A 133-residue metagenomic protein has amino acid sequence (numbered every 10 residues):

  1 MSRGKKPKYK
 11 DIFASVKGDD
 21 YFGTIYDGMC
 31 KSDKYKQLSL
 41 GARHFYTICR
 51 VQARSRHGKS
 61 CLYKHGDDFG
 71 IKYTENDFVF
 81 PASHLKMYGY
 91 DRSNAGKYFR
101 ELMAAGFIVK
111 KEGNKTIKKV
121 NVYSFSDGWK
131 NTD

Functional and structural regions predicted by a protein language model:
M1-S83: Short recognition helix of helix-turn-helix/winged-helix DNA-binding domains
S55-F125, W129: Winged helix-turn-helix DNA-binding recognition segment
